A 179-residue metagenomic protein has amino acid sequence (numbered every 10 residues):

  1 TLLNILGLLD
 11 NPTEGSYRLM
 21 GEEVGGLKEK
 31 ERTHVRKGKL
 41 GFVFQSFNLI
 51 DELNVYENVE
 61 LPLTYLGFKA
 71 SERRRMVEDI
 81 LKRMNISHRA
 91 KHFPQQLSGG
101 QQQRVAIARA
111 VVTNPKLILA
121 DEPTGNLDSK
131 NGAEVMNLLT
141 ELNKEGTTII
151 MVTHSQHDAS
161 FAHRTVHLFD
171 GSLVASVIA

Functional and structural regions predicted by a protein language model:
T1-T165: ABC family nucleotide-binding domain
G26, I178-A179: Short amphipathic beta-strand/extended segments with alternating polar/hydrophobic composition
T165-V177: H-loop (His-switch) and adjacent beta-strand-loop-beta switch element of ABC-type ATPase nucleotide-binding domains
